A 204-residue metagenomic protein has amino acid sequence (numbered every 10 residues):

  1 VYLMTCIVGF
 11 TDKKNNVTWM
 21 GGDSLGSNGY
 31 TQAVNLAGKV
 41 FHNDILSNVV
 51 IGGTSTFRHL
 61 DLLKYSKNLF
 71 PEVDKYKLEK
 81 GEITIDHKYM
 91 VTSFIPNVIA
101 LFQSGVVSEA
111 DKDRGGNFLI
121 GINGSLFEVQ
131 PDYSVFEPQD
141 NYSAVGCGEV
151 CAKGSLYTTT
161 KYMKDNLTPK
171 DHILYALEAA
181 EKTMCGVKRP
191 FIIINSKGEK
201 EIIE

Functional and structural regions predicted by a protein language model:
L3-K112, F136-L174, C185-I202: Conserved short S/T/G-enriched processing/targeting/catalytic segments and their helical context
N117-N123, I194-K197: Short hydrophobic alpha-helical segments used for membrane anchoring or interfacial signaling
I120-V135: Acidic-glycine-rich active-site phosphate/pyrophosphate-binding loop
A176-A179: Accessory, usually C-terminal, subdomains that scaffold auxiliary metal cofactors
